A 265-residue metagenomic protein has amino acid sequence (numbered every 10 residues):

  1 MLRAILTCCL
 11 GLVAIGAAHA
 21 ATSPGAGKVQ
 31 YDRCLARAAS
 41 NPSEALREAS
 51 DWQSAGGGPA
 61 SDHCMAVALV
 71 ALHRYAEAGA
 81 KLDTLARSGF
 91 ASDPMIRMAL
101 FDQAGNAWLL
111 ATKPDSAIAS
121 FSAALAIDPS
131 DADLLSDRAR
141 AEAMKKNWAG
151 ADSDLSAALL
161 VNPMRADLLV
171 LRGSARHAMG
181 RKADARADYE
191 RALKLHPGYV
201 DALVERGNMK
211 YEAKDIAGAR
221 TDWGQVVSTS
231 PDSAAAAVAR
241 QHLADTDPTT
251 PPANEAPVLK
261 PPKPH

Functional and structural regions predicted by a protein language model:
A18-A68, L72-A80, P252-E255, L259-H265: N-terminal leader/linker segments that initiate helical-solenoid repeat arrays
G27, P59-A60, D93, M98 (+4 more regions): Helix-start (N-cap) detector for alpha-helical repeat units in TPR-like alpha-solenoids, especially tetratricopeptide
C34-L35, V67, N106, R140 (+3 more regions): Residue-level recognition of tetratricopeptide repeat
S54-A55, S88-S92, I127, V161 (+2 more regions): Structural marker of alpha-solenoid helical repeat scaffolds
C64, Q103, D137, L171 (+2 more regions): Canonical tetratricopeptide repeat
G218-H265: Terminal, low-structured helical/coil segments at or just beyond the last alpha-helical repeat
